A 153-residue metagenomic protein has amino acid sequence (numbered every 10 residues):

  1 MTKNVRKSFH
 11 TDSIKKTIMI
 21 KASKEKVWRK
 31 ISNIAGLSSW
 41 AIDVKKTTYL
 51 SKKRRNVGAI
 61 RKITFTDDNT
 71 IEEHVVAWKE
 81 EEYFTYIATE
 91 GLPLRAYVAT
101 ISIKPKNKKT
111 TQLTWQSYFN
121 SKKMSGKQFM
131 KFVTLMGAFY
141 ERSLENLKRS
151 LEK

Functional and structural regions predicted by a protein language model:
M1, D43-V44, R54-V57, E81-I87: Short Pro/Gly-enriched beta-strand edge/turn motifs at strand-loop
M1-S51: Hydrophobic ligand-binding cavity/cleft-lining segments
T2-R6, A59-K62, I87-T89, I101: Short, P/G- and charge-enriched loop/turn segments at secondary-structure junctions
I14-K16, A59-R61, E73, A99 (+1 more regions): Hydrophobic residues positioned within well-ordered beta-strands of beta-sheet architectures
T17-K21, T48, K62-T64, H74 (+1 more regions): Generic structural detector for well-ordered beta-strands
S38, F65-T110, Y118-S121, R149-S150: Hydrophobic-ligand binding "helix-grip"
T47, R61, F84-Y86, L113: Well-ordered beta-strand positions enriched in small/hydrophobic/aromatic, beta-favoring residues
Q112, F119-K153: A conserved amphipathic terminal alpha-helix motif
